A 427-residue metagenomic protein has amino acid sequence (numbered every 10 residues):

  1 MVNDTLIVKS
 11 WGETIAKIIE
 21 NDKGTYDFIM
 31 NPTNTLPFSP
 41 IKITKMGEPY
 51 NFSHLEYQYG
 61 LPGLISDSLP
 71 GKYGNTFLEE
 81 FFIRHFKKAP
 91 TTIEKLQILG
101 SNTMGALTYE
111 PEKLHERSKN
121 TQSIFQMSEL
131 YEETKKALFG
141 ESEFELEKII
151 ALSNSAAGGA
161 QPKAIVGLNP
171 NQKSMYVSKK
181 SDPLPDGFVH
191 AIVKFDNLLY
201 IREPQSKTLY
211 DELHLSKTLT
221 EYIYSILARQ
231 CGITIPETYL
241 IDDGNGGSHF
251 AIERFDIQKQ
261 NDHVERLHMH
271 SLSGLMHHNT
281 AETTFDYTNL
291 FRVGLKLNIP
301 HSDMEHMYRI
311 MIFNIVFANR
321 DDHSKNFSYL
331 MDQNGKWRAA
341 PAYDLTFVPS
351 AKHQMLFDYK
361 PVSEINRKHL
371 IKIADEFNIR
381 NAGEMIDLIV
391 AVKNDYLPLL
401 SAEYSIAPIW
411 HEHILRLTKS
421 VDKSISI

Functional and structural regions predicted by a protein language model:
M1-S324, S328-I427: Phosphate/dinucleotide-binding and metal-coordinating scaffold of catalytic cores in nucleotide-dependent enzymes
